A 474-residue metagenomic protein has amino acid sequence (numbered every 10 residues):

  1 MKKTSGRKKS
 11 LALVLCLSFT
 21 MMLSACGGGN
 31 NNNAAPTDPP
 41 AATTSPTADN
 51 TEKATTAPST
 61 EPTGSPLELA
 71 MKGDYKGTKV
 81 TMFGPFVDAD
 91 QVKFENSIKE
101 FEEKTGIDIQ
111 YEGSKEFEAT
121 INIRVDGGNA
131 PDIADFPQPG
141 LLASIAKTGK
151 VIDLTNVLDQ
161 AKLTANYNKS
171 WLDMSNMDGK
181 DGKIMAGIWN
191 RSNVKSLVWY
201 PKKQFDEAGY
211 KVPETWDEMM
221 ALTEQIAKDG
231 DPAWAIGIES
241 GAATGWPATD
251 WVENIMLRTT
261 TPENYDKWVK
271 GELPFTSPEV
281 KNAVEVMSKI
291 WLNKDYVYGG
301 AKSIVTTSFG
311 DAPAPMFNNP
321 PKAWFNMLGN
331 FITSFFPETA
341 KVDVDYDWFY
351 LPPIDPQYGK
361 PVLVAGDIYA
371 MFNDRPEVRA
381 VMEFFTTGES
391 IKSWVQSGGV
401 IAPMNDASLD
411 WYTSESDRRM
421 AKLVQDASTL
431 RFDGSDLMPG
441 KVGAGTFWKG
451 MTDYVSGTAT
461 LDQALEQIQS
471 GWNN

Functional and structural regions predicted by a protein language model:
L23-A25: C-terminal motif of bacterial Sec signal peptides marking the signal peptidase cleavage site
A57-K76, G140-L197, I226, P247 (+2 more regions): Hinge/lid segment of periplasmic solute-binding proteins
K76-V87, I107-E112, I133, A186 (+2 more regions): Short, well-ordered beta-strand elements
S97-S170, M174, K203-E214, P315-F317 (+2 more regions): Extracytoplasmic "Venus flytrap"/periplasmic binding protein-like
K99, E103-K104, D126, K183 (+3 more regions): Extracytoplasmic/periplasmic substrate-recognition and gating elements
G179-N190, S196, M220-L273: Extracytoplasmic/periplasmic solute-binding protein
T223-Q225, V269-I304: Glycine-centered hinge/linker elements that transmit conformational signals in sensory and ligand-binding systems
V269, L363, V395-A407, R418-N474: C-terminal capping/gating helix-and-loop segments adjacent to ligand/active sites or protein-protein/ligand interfaces
